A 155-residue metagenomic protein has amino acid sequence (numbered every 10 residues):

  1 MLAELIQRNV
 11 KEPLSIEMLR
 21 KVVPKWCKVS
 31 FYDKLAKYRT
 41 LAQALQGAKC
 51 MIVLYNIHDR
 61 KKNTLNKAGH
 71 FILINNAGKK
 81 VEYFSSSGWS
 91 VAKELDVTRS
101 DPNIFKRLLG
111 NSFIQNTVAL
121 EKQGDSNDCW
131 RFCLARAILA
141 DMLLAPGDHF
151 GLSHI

Functional and structural regions predicted by a protein language model:
M1-V81: Cysteine protease catalytic domains with a Cys-His-Asp triad
L19, L41, D101-F105, L134 (+1 more regions): Generic structural signal of hydrophobic/aromatic residues within well-ordered alpha-helices of folded domains
M51-A145: Cysteine protease-like catalytic core of ubiquitin/ubiquitin-like
P146-I155: Intrinsically disordered, low-complexity charged/polar segments
